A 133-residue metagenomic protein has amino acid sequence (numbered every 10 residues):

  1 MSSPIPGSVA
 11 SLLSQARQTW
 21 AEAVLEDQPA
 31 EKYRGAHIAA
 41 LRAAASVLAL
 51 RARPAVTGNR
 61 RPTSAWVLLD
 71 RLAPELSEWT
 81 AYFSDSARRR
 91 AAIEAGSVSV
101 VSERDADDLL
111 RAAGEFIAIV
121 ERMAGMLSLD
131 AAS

Functional and structural regions predicted by a protein language model:
M1-S133: Terminal alpha-helical segments
